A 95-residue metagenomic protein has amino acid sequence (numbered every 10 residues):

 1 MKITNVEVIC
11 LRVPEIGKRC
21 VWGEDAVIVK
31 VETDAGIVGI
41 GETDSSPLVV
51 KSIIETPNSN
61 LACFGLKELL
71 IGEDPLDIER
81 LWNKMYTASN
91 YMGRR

Functional and structural regions predicted by a protein language model:
M1-R95: N-terminal capping/lid subdomain adjacent to the active-site entrance of alpha/beta enzymes
